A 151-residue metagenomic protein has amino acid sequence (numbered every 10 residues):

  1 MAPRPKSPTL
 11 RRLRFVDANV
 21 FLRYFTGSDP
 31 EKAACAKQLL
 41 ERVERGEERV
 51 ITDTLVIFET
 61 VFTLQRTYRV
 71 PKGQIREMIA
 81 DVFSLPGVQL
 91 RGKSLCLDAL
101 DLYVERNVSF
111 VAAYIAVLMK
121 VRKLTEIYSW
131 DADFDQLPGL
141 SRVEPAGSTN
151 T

Functional and structural regions predicted by a protein language model:
M1-L13, A116-V117, V121-T151: Acidic, PIN/NYN-like endoribonuclease modules and their adjacent C-terminal/linker elements
M1-T52, T67-Q74, A146-T151: Short, well-structured N-terminal submotif of metal-dependent ribonuclease cores
A2-P3, G87-I127: Active-site neighborhoods of divalent-metal-dependent phosphate/nucleic-acid chemistry enzymes
D17, E59, A112, D131: Acidic active-site catalytic centers that drive phospho-/nucleotidyl reactions and related ester hydrolyses
F21, I57, F134-D135: A generic structural signal for short hydrophobic patches within well-formed alpha-helices
R23-F25, T63, L137: Residues that scaffold the ATP/ADP-binding catalytic core of kinase and kinase-like folds
G46-E47, L85, R106, L137: Structured helix-beta-strand junction loops
E59, Q65, R69-F83, G87: Glycine/small-residue-rich phosphate/adenosyl-binding loop
